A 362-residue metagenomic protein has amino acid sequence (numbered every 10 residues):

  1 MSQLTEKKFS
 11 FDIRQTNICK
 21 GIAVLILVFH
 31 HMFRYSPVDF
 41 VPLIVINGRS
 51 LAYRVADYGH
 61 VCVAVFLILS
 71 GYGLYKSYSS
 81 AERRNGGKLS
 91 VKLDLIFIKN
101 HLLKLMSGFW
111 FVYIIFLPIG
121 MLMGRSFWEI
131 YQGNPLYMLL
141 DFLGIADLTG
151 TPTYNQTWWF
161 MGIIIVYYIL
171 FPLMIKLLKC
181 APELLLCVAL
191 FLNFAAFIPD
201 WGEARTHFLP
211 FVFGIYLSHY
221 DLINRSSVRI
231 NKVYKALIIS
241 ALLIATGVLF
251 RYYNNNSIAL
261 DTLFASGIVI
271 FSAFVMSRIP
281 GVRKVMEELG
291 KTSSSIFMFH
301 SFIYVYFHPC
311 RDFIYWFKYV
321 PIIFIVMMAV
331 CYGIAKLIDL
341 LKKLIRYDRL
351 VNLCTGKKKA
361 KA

Functional and structural regions predicted by a protein language model:
M1-L190, T292, F313-A362: Membrane-cytosol interface segments of multi-pass membrane proteins, especially ER/Golgi lipid-handling enzymes
W158-I165, W201-L209: Short, contiguous, pocket-lining structural segments that sit at or immediately flank catalytic/ligand-binding sites
A195-F197, E203-V326: Alpha-helical transmembrane segments and terminal signal-anchor/GPI-anchor hydrophobic tails, characterized by long
